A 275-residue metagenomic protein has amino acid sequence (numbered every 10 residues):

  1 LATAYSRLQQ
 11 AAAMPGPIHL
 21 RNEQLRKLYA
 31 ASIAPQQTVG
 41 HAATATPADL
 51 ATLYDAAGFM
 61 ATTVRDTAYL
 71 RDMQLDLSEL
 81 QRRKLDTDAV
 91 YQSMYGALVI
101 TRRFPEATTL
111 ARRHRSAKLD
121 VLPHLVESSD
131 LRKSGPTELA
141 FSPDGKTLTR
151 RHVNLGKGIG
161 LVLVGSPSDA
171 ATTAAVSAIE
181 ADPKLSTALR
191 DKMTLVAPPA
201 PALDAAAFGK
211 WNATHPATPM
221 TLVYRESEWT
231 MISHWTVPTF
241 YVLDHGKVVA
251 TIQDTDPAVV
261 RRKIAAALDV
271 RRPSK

Functional and structural regions predicted by a protein language model:
L1-S128: Alpha-helical protein-protein interaction scaffolds
A61, P167-T172, P199-L203, V249 (+1 more regions): Short acidic, S/G/P-rich loop/turn micro-motifs used as interaction or catalytic elements
P105-K157: N-proximal helix/coil linker or "cap" segments that precede and/or mark the start of modular domains
G145-T149, L222-W229: A short, well-structured beta->alpha microelement
R151-V176, E180, V196: Short active-site neighborhood of thiol/selenol oxidoreductases, capturing the structured segment around
A171-T187, A205-W211: Typically the conserved alpha-helix immediately C-terminal to a functionally engaged Cys/Sec in thioredoxin-like
A188-F208, N212-S227: Thiol-based oxidoreductase modules, predominantly thioredoxin-like and allied folds used for disulfide exchange
T230-K275: Non-catalytic, surface beta->alpha helical segment in thiol-disulfide oxidoreductase systems
